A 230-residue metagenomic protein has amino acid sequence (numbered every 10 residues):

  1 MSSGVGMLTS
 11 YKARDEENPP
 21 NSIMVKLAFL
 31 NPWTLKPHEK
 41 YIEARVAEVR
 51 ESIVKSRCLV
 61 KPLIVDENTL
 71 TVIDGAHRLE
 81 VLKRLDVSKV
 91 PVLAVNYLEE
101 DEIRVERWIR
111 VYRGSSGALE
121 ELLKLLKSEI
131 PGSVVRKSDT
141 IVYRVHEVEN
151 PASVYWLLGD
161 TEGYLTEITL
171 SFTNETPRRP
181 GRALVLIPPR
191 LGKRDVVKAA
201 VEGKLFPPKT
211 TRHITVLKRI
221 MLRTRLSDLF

Functional and structural regions predicted by a protein language model:
G4-T69, H77, S88: Short alpha-helix boundary/capping and kink motifs at helix termini
P37, K55, N96-R144, D195-P208: Amphipathic, charge-rich alpha-helical segments that serve as recognition/docking helices
L59-T71, H77-V111, V216-F230: A short, basic-hydrophobic beta/loop patch
I73-D74, P188: Small/polar loops that bind or transfer phosphate-bearing groups
A76-H77, L191: Short, well-structured alpha-helical interface segments that form or flank functional binding sites
S115-L191, P208, R212-V216, L222: Alpha-helical interaction elements
D195-F230: Extended, charged low-complexity segments that frequently continue into or abut oligomerization scaffolds
